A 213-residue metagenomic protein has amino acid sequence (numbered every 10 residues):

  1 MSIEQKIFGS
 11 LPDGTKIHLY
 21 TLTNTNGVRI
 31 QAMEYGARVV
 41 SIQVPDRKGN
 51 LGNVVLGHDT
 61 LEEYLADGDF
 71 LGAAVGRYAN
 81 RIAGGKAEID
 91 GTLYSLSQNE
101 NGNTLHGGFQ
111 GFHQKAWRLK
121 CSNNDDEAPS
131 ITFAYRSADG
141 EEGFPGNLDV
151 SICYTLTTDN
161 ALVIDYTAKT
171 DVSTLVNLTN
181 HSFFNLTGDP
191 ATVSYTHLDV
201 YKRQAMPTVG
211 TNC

Functional and structural regions predicted by a protein language model:
S2-K16, T23-T25, S97-D159: Extended, loop-rich substrate-binding clefts of extracytoplasmic carbohydrate-active enzymes
F8-H58, A79, A83-Q98: Beta-strand-rich N-terminal accessory domains
Y20-N24, V28-Y35, R136-A191: Acidic, contiguous internal or C-terminal segments within carbohydrate-active enzymes that form a structured patch used
A37-V39, R47-N50, G102-N103, G140 (+1 more regions): Short, surface-exposed beta-strand-loop junctions and turns on beta-sheet-rich folds
G49-G72, T92, L96-L119: Glycine-rich, pocket-lining loop/helix-strand segments that form or immediately flank
D69-R77, E142-F144: Aromatic/His-enriched, Gly/Pro-containing loop or helix-boundary segments that lie immediately adjacent to catalytic
T196-Q204: Conserved small/polar residues in nucleotide/adenosyl-binding loops
M206-C213: Positively charged, low-complexity/disordered segments
